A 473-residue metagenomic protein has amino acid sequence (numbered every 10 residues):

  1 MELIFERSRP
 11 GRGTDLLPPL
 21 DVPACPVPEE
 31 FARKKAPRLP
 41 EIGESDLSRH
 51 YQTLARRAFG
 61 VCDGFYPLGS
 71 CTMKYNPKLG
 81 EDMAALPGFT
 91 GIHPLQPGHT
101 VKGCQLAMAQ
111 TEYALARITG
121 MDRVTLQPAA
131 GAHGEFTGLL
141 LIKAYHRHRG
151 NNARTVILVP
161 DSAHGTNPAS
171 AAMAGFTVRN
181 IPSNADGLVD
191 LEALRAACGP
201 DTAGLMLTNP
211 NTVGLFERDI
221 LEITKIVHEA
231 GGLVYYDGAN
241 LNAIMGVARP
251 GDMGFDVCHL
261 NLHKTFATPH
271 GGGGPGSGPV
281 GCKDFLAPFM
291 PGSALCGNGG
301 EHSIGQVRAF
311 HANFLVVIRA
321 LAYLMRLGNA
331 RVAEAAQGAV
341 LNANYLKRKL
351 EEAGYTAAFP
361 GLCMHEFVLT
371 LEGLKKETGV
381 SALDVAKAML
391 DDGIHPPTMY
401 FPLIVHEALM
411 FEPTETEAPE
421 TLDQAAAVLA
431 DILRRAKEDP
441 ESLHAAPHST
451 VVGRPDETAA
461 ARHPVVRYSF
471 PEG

Functional and structural regions predicted by a protein language model:
M1-R123, A248, G300, V307 (+1 more regions): Non-catalytic terminal extensions of PLP-dependent enzymes
F59-L79, Q127-G138, F266-G281, F285 (+2 more regions): Conserved phosphate/anionic-ligand binding catalytic regions in large, soluble enzymes, centered on
G69, Q127, P160, T208-F216 (+5 more regions): Glycine- and other small-residue-rich loops at beta-strand/loop junctions that grip anionic moieties
T72, A130, A163, N211 (+6 more regions): Short, flexible loop/turn elements at secondary-structure junctions
G103-L106, H133-H302, L341, G354 (+2 more regions): Conserved PLP-enzyme active-site core in the AAT-like
D122-P128, V156-V159: A short, small-residue-rich loop immediately preceding and capping a beta-strand
P275-K347: Mobile "lid/hinge" segments at catalytic clefts and subdomain interfaces of large enzymes
